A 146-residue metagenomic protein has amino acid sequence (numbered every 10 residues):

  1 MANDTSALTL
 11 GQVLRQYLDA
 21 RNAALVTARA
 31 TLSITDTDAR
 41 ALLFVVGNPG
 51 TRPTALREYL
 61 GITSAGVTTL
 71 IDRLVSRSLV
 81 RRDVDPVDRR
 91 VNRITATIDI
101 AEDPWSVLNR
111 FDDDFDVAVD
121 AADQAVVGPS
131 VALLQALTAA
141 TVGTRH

Functional and structural regions predicted by a protein language model:
M1, Q124-H146: C-terminal regulatory/oligomerization modules of transcriptional regulators
M1-L32, R93-A96, A125: N-terminal leader segment of winged-helix/HTH proteins
T5-L8, L32, D36, T51 (+4 more regions): Residues at secondary-structure transition points
Y17-A24, L60, D103-A122, L137 (+1 more regions): Alpha-helical linker/hinge and terminal dimerization helices associated with HTH transcriptional regulators
A24-T63: N-terminal helix-turn-helix DNA-binding core of bacterial DNA-binding proteins
P49-N92: Canonical helix-turn-helix DNA-binding module
V75-G128: Charged, amphipathic alpha-helical coiled-coil/dimerization segments
